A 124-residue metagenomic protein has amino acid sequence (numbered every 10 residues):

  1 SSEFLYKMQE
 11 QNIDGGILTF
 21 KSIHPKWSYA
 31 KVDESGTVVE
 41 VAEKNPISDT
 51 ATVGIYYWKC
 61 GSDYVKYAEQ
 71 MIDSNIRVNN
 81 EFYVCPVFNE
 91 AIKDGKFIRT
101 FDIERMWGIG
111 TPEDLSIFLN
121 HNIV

Functional and structural regions predicted by a protein language model:
S1, W107-G108: Alpha-helix N-cap/loop-to-helix initiation residues
S1-V32: Conserved beta-loop-beta/alpha segment of the NTase-like Rossmann-fold superfamily that binds/positions NTPs
T37-W107, E113-S116, N120-V124: Catalytic-core segments of class I nucleotidyltransferases/pyrophosphorylases that form NMP-activated intermediates
